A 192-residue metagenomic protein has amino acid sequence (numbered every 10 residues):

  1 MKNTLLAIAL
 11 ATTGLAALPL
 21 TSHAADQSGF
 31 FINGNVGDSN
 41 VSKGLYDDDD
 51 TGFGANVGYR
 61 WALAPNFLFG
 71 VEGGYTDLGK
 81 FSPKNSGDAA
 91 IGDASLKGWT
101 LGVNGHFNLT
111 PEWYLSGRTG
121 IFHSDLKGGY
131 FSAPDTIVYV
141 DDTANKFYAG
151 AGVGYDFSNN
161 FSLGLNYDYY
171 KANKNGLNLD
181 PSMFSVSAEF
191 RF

Functional and structural regions predicted by a protein language model:
M1-G29: Cleavable N-terminal export/targeting peptides
D26, W61-P65, F107-P111, H123 (+2 more regions): Outer-membrane beta-barrel strand-turn architecture
S28, D47-F53, S95-W99, T143-A149 (+1 more regions): Residues that define the transmembrane beta-barrel architecture of outer-membrane proteins
F30, P65-F69, E112-L115, F157-L165: Repeated loop/turn-to-beta-strand initiation elements of outer-membrane beta-barrel proteins
I32-G34, V57, V71-G73, V103 (+4 more regions): Membrane-embedded beta-strand positions of outer-membrane beta-barrel proteins
V36-S42, T51, W61, Y75-K80 (+4 more regions): Transmembrane beta-strands of outer-membrane beta-barrel pores
S42-D49, F81-A90, L126-Y139, T143 (+1 more regions): Outer-membrane beta-barrel translocator domains and adjoining extracellular loop/strand segments of Gram-negative
A151, Y155-F157, S162, D180-F192: Outer-membrane beta-barrel "beta-signal"
